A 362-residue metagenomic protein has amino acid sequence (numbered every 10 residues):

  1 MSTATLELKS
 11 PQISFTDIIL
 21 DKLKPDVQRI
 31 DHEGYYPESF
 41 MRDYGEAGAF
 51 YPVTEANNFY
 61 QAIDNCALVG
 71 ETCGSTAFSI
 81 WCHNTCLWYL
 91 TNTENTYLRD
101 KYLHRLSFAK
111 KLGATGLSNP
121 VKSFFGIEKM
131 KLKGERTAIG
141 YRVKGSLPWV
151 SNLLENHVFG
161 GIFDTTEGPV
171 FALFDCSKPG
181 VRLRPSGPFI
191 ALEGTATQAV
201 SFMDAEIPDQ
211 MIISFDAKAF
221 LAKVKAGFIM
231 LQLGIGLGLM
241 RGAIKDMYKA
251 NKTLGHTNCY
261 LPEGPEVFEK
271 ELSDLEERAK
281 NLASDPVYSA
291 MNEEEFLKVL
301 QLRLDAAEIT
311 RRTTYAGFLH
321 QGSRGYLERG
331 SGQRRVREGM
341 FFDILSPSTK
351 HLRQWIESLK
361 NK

Functional and structural regions predicted by a protein language model:
K24-H32, S273-A307, Y315-L327: C-terminal helix-coil-helix/basic helical segment that borders enzyme active sites and/or dimer interfaces and provides
Y35-E38, R42-D100, H104, F108: Internal helix-loop-helix
P52-V53, F108-P120: A short, Trp-centered hydrophobic/proline-enriched beta-strand micro-motif
L132-E135: A structural signal for short hydrophobic beta-strand segments in well-ordered beta-sheet cores
S146-K178: DPxDG-like acidic metal-binding loop motif
F189-S273: Glycine-rich beta->alpha junctions and the first turn(s) of the following alpha-helix
G238, E266-S273, L300, L304-R311 (+1 more regions): Generic structural signal for well-ordered, non-transmembrane alpha-helical segments in soluble/cytosolic regions
S323-K362: Glycine-rich phosphate/cofactor-binding loops in nucleotide/flavin-utilizing enzymes
